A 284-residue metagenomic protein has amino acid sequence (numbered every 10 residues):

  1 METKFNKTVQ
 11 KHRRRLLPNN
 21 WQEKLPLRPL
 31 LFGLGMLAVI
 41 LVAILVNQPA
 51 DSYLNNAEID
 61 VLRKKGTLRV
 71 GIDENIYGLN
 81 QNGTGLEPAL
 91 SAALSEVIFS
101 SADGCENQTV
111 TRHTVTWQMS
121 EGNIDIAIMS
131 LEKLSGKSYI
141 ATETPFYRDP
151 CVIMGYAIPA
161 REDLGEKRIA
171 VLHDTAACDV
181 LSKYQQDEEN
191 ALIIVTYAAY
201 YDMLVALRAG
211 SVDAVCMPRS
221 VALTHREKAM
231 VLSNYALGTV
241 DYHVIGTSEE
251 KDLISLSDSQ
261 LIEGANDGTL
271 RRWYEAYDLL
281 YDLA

Functional and structural regions predicted by a protein language model:
M1-L27: N-terminal Lys/Arg-rich, disordered targeting/topogenic segments
P26-F32, A43-Y53, G85-I98, I158-A177 (+1 more regions): Extended ligand-binding regions for polar small-molecule ligands
P26-G33, D51-L131, S135, I193-T196: Extracytoplasmic small-molecule ligand-binding "clamshell" domains of the periplasmic binding protein/Venus flytrap
R69-I98, L131-E132, D149-D202, R219-S220 (+1 more regions): Bilobed "Venus flytrap"/periplasmic-binding protein-like clamshell domains and structurally analogous long
E74, P145-G155, R219-I262, L280-A284: Periplasmic-binding protein-like
L94, I98-A102, N123, I128-L131 (+8 more regions): Sec/Tat-exported extracytoplasmic proteins
L94, M119-S120, A206-R208, S257: Hydrophobic residues within well-ordered alpha-helices
I128-Y139, Y201, V205-T239: A ligand-binding cleft/hinge motif common to bilobed small-molecule-binding domains
